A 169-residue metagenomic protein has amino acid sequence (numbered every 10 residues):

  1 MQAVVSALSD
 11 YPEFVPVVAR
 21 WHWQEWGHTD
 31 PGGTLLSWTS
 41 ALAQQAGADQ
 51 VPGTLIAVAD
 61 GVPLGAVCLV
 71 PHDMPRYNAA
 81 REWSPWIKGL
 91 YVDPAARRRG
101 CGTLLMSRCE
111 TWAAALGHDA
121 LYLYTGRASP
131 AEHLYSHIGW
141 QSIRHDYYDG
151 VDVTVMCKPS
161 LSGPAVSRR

Functional and structural regions predicted by a protein language model:
M1-R20, S160-R169: Conserved N-terminal entry element of GNAT/NAT acetyltransferase domains
L8-V15, R20-W83, K88-G89, D93: Acetyl-CoA-dependent GNAT
P52, G150-M156: Short hydrophobic/aromatic beta-strand or adjacent loop that forms the aromatic wall/cage of a ligand/substrate-binding
H72-M74, A95, A128-P130, L161: Short coil/turn motifs at secondary-structure junctions
I87-L90, L121-T125: Conserved hydrophobic beta-strand within the GNAT/NAT acetyltransferase core sheet that lines the active-site cleft
D93-A95, R99: Active-site acidic-Proline motif in GNAT/NAT acetyltransferases
L104-A120: Conserved acyl-CoA
A115, R127-D152: Conserved active-site alpha-helix within GNAT-family acetyltransferase domains
